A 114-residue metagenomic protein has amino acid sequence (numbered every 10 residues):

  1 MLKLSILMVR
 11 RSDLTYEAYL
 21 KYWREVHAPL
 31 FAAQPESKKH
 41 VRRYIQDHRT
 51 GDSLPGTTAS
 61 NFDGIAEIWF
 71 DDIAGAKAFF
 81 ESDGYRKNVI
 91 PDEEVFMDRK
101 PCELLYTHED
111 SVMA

Functional and structural regions predicted by a protein language model:
M1-A114: Macromolecular interaction modules
